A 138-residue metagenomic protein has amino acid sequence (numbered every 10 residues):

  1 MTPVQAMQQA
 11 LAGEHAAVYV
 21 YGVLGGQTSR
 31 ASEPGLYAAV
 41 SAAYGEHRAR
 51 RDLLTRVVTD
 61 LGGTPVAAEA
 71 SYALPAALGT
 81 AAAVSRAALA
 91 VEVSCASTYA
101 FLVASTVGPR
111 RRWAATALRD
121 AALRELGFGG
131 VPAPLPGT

Functional and structural regions predicted by a protein language model:
M1-T138: All-alpha RGS (Regulator of G-protein Signaling) helical domain and cognate RGS-like helical scaffolds
